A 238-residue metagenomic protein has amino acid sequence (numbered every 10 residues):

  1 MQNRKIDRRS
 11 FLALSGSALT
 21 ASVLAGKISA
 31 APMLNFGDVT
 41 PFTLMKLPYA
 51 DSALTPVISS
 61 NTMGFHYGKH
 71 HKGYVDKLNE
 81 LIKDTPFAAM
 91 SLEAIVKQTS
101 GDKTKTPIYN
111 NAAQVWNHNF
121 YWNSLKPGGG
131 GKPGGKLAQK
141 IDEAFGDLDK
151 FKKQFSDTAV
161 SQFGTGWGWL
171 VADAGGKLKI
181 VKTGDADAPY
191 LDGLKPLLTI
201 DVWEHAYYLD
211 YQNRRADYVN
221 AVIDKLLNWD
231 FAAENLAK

Functional and structural regions predicted by a protein language model:
M1-L19: N-terminal secretory signal peptides and thylakoid transit peptides that target proteins across membranes
A25-P56: C-terminal segment of N-terminal export signals and the immediately downstream linker at the start of the mature
G37-P41, K69-K72, E80-A89, A94-I180: All-alpha RGS (Regulator of G-protein Signaling) helical domain and cognate RGS-like helical scaffolds
D38, A53, K77, T199 (+1 more regions): Histidine-anchored, small-residue-rich loop motif
A53-V57, Q98-K103, G184-D187: Acidic/His metal-coordination segments adjacent to aromatic residues that form catalytic metal sites in metalloenzymes
N61-V75: Structured secondary-structure scaffolds
D157-N213, N220-L227: An amphipathic alpha-helical core segment
D230-N235: Low-complexity, Gly/Ser/Thr/Pro-rich intrinsically disordered linker/tail segments
